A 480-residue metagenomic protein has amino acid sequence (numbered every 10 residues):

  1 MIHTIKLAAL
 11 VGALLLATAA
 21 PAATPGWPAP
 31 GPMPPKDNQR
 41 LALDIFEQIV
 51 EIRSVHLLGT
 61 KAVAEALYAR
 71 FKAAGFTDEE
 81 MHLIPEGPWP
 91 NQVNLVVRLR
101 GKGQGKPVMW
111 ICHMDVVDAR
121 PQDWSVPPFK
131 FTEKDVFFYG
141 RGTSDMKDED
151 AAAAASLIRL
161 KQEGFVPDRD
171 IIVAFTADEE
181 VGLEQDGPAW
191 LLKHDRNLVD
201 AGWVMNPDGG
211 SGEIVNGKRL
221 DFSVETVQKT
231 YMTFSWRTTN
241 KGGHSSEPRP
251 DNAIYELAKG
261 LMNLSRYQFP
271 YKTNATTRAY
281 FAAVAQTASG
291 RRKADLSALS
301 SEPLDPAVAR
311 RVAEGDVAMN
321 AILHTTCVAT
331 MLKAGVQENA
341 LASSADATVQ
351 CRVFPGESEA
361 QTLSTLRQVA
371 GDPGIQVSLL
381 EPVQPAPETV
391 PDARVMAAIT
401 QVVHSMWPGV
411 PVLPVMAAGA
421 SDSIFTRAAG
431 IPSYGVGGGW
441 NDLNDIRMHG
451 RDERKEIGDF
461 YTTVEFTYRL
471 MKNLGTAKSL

Functional and structural regions predicted by a protein language model:
M1-A9: Bacterial N-terminal signal peptides that target proteins for export
A8-A19: Bacterial N-terminal signal peptides
T24-R141, L160-R169, V349: Acidic/His- and Gly-rich active-site-bordering loop/insert found across diverse amide/peptide-bond hydrolases
G26-W27, A42-S54, R237-N240, P373 (+1 more regions): Acidic/histidine-rich, surface-exposed loop or edge segments in extracytoplasmic proteins
G103-G105, G212-I214, P270-N339, S343-S344 (+3 more regions): An extended, acidic, His-containing surface patch that forms the Zn2+-binding/catalytic region of metallohydrolases
M114-D115, L264-Q268, R367-I375: A common structural junction motif
F137-F138, S144-S223: Acidic/histidine-rich catalytic neighborhood of metal-dependent amide-processing enzymes
A189-W190, S246-P270: A short core secondary-structure module
